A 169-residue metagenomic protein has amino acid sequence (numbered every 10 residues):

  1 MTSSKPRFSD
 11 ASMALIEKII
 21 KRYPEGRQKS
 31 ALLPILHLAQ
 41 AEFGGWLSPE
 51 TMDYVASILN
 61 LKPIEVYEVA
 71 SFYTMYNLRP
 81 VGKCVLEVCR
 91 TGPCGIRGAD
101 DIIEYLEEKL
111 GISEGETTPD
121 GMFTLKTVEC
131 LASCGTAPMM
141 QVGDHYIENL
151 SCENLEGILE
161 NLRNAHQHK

Functional and structural regions predicted by a protein language model:
M1-K169: Signature of N-terminal electron-transfer/Fe-S-associated modules in redox systems
